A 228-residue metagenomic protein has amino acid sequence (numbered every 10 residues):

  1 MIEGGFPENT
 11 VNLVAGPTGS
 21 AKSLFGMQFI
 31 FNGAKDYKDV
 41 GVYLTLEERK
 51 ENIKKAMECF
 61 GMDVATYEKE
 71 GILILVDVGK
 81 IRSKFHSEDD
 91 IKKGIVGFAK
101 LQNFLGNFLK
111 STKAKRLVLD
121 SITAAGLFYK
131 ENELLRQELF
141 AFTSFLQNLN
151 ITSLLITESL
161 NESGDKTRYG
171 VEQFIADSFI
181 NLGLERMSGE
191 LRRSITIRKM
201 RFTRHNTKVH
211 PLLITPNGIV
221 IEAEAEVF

Functional and structural regions predicted by a protein language model:
M1-G5: Pre-Walker A adenine-sensing motif
P7, N12, P17-K84, E88: Conserved P-loop
E8, E47-K54, I95-Q102, E133-F140 (+4 more regions): Amphipathic alpha-helical transducer elements in NTP-driven molecular machines
N9, Y37-V40, N150-I151, I175-S178: Short glycine-/polar-rich loops that comprise or flank the Walker A/P-loop and associated switch/sensor motifs
V40, I72, K113-R116, N148-I156: Loop/turn-to-beta-strand initiation segments
I81-N148: Phosphate-binding/switch loop-helix module in NTP-utilizing enzymes
T152-N217: Phosphate-binding/switch region of NTP-binding enzymes
I219-I221: C-terminal regulatory/interaction module of P-loop NTP-utilizing enzymes
